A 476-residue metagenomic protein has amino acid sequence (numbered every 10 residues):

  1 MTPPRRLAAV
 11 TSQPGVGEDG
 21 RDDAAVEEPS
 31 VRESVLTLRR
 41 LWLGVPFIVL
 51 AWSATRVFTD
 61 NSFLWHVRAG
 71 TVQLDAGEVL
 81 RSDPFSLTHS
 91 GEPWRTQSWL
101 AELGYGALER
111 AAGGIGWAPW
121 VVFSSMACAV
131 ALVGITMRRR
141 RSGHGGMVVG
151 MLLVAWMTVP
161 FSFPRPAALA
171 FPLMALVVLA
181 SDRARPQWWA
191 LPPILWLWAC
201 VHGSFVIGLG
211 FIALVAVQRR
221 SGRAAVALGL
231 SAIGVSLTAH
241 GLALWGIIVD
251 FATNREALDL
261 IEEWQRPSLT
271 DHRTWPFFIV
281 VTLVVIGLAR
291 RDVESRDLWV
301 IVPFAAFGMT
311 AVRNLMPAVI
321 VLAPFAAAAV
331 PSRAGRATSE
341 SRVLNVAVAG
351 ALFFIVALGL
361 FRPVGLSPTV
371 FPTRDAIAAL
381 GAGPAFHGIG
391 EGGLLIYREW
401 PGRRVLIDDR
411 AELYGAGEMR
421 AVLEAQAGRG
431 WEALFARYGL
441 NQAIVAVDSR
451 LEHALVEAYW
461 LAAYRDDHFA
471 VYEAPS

Functional and structural regions predicted by a protein language model:
L50, V154-T158, A175-A180, W188-G203 (+3 more regions): Membrane-interface alpha helices of multi-pass inner-membrane proteins
S62, L74, V79, V206-R290 (+1 more regions): Transmembrane catalytic cores of multi-pass membrane glycosyltransferases and polysaccharide-assembly enzymes
T88-I115: Short hydrophobic/aromatic helix or loop-helix immediately within or flanking a transmembrane segment in polytopic
F123-R140: Transmembrane-helix motifs of polytopic, lipid-linked glycan transferases
M174-W188, V217, L283-R291: Membrane-interface transmembrane helices that cradle and orient dolichyl/undecaprenyl
T338-L380, G390-G393, E399-P401, R410-A411 (+1 more regions): Membrane-proximal, lumen/periplasm-facing interface regions of secretory-pathway glyco- and lipid-modifying enzymes
L380-G417, A436, L440-D448, Y472: Short periplasmic/luminal acceptor-recognition loop of GT-C membrane glycosyltransferases, typified by
E418-P475: Periplasmic/luminal catalytic loop of GT-C fold multi-pass membrane glycosyltransferases that transfer sugars from
